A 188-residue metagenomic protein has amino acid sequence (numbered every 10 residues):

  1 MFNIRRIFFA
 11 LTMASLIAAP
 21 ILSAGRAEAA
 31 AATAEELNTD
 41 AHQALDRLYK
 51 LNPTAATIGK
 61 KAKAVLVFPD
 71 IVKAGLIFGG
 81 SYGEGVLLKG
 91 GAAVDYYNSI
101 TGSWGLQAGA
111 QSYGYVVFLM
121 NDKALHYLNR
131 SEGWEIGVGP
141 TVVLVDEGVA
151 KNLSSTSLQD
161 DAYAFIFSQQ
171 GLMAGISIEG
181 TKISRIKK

Functional and structural regions predicted by a protein language model:
M1-I4: N-terminal secretory signal peptides that target proteins for export/translocation
R6-M13: N-terminal export leaders
A14-S15, A64: Residue-level detector of alpha-helical hydrophobic segments embedded in or interacting with membranes
L16-R26: C-terminal segment of classical bacterial N-terminal signal peptides
E28-K188: Small-residue-enriched, tightly packed secondary-structure blocks
